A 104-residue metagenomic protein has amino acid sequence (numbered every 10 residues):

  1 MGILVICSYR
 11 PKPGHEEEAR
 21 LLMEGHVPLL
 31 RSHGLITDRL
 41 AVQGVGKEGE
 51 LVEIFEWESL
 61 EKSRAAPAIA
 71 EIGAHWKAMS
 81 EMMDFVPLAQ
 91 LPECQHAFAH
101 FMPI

Functional and structural regions predicted by a protein language model:
G2-R10, D38-A70: Short, well-ordered beta-strand segments in beta-rich or mixed alpha/beta enzyme and ligand-binding folds
R10-L21: Short, surface-exposed ligand-recognition loops at beta-strand->loop->(often short) alpha-helix junctions that present
L21, K47-E50, Q90: Exposed, low-complexity/repetitive linear segments and helix-based recognition motifs, biased toward charged/polar
G25-D38, E56-E93: An amphipathic, aromatic/His-enriched active-site/gating alpha helix that lines ligand/cofactor pockets
L91-I104: Short, low-order "capping/linker" segments at domain edges
